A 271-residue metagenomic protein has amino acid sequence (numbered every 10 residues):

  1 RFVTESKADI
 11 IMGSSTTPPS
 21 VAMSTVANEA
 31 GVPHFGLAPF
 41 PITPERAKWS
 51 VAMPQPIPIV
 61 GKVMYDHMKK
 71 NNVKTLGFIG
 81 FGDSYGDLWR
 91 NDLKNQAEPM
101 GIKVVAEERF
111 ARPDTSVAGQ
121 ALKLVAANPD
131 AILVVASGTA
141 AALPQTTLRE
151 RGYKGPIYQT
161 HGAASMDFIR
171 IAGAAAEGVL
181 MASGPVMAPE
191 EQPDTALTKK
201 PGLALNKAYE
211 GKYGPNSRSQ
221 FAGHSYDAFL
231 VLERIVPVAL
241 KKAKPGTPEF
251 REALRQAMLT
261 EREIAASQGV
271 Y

Functional and structural regions predicted by a protein language model:
R1-Y271: Extracytosolic ligand-binding ectodomains
